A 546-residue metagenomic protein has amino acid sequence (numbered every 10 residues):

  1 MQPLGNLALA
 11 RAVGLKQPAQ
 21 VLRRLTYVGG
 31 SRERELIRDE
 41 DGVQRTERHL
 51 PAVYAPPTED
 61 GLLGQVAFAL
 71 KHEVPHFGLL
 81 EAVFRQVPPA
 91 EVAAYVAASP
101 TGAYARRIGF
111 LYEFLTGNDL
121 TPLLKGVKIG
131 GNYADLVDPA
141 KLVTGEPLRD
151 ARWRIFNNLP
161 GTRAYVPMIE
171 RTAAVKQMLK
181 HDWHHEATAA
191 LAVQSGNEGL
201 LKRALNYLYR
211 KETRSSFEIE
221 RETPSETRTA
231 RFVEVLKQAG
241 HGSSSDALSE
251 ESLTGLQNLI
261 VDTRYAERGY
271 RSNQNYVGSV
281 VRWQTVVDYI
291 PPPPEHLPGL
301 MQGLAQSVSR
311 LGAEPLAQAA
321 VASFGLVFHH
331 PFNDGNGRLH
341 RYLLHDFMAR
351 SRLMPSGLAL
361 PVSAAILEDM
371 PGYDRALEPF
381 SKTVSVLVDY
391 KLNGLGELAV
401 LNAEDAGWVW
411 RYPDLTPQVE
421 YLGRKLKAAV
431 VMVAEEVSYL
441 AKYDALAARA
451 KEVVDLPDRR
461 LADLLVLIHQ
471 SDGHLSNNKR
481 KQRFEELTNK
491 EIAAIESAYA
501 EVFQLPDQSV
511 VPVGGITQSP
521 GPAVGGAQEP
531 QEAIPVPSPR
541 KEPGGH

Functional and structural regions predicted by a protein language model:
M1-D334, R338-H546: FIC/Doc superfamily catalytic core
